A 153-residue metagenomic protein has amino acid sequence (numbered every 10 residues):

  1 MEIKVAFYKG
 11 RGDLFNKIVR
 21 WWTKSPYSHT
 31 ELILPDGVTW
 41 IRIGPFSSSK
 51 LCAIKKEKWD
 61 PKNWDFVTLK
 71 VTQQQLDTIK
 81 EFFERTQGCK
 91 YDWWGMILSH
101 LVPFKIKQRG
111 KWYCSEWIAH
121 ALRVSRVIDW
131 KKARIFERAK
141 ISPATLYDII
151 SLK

Functional and structural regions predicted by a protein language model:
M1-E2, K153: Short, Lys/Arg-enriched, disordered terminal segments
K4-K70, I97-I106: Glycine-rich catalytic cores of cysteine/serine-nucleophile enzymes that process amide/ester linkages in cell-envelope
L14-K17, Q74-F82, T145: Exposed alpha-helical structural elements
R42, T86, W117: Short glycine/serine/threonine-biased micro-segments
Q75-M96: A structural motif
M96-K153: Activation targets extended, charge/polar-rich intrinsically disordered C-terminal tails
